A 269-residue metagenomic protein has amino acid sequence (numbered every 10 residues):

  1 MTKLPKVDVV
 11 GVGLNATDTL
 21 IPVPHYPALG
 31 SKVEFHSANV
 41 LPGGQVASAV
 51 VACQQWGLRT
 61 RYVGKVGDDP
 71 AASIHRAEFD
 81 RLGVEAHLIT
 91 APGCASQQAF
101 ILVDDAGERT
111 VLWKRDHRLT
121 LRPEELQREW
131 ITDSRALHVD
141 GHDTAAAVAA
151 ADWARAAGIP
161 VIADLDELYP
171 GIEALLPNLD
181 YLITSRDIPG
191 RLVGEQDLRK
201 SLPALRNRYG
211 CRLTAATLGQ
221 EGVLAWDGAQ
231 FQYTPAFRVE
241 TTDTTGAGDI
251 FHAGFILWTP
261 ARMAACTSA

Functional and structural regions predicted by a protein language model:
M1-D8, E34, L198-A269: Conserved phosphate-binding/catalytic region of the ribokinase-like
M1-K65, A72-I74, E240-T242: Glycine-rich phosphate/adenosyl-contacting loop at the front of the ribokinase-like
P70-L82, I101-L102, G107, L175: Active-site-proximal loop->helix
E78-G93: A glycine-rich helix N-cap at a beta->alpha junction
H87-A91, I101-G141: Conserved phosphate-binding/catalytic loop of the ribokinase/pfkB sugar-kinase fold
A151-Y233, E240: Conserved phosphate/ATP/ADP-binding segment of small-molecule kinases
